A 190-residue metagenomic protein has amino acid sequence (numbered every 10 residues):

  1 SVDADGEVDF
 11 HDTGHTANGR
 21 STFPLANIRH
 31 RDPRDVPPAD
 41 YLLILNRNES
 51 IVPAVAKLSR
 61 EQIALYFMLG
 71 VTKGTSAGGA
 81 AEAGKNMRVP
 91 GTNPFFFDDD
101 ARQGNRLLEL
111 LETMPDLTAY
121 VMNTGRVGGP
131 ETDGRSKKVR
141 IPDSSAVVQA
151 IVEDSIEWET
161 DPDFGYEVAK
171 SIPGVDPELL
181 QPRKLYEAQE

Functional and structural regions predicted by a protein language model:
S1-Q189: Glycine-rich, often acidic-flanked micro-motifs that create phosphate/phosphodiester-binding or positioning elements
